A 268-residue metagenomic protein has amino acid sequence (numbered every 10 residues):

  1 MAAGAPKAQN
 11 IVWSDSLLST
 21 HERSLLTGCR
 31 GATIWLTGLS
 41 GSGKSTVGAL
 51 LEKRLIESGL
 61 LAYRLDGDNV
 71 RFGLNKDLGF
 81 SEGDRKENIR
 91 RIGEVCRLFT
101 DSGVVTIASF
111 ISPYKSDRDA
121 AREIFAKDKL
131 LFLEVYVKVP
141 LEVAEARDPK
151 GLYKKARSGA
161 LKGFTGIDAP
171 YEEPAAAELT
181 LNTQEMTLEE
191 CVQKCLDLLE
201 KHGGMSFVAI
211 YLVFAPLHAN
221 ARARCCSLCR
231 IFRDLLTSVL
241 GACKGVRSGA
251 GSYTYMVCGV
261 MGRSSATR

Functional and structural regions predicted by a protein language model:
M1-T33: Extreme N-terminal, non-catalytic leader segments that precede Walker-type/kinase nucleotide-binding cores
L36: Hydrophobic anchor at the beta1->P-loop junction of P-loop NTPases
S40: The conserved Walker
K44: Conserved lysine of the Walker
A49-R97, D101: Conserved substrate/cofactor phosphate-moiety recognition/catalytic segment in nucleotide-dependent phosphotransferases
G73-F80, C96-A156, G163: ATP-dependent NMP and nucleoside kinases share a basic, alpha-helical "lid"
K138-D197, K201-Y211: Small-molecule kinase domains that catalyze NTP-dependent phosphoryl transfer to phosphate-bearing small molecules
C225-C229, C243, C258: Cysteine-centered motifs
